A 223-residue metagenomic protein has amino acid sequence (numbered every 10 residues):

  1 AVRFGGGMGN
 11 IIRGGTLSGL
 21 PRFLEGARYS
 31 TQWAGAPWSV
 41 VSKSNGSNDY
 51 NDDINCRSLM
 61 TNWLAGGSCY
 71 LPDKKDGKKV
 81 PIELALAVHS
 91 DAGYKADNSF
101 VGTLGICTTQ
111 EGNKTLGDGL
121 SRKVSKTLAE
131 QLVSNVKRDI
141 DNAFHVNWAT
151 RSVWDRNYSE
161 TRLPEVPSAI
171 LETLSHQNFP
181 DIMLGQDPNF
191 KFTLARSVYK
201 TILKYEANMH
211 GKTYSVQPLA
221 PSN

Functional and structural regions predicted by a protein language model:
G5-V101: Catalytic-core regions of hydrolytic enzymes
G15-F23, G46-D53, K74-K78, D97 (+3 more regions): Extracytoplasmic/periplasmic, Sec-exported soluble proteins
E25-Q32, L59, W63, K126 (+6 more regions): Solvent-exposed, polar/charged alpha-helical surfaces in well-ordered, non-transmembrane soluble domains, broadly
S42-D52, I140-R162, S215-Q217: Short catalytic/ligand-gating loop segments at beta-alpha or beta-beta junctions within enzyme catalytic domains
L84, S90-K114, A143-H210: Active-site-adjacent mobile loop/cap segments within catalytic or ligand-binding domains
G117-V146: Acidic, glycine-rich loop-and-strand cores that form catalytic or ligand-binding grooves in diverse globular domains
Y205-N223: Short, compositionally biased P/S/T/A/G/V-rich stretches that sit at domain boundaries
